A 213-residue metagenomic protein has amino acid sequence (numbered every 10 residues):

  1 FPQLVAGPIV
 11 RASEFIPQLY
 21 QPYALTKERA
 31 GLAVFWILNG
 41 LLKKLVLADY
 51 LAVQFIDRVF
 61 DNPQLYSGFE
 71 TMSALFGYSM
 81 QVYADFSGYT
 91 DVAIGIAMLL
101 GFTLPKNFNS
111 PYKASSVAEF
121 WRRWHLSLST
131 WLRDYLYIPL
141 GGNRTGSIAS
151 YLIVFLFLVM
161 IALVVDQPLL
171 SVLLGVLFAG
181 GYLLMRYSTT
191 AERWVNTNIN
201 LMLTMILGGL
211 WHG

Functional and structural regions predicted by a protein language model:
F1-G213: Membrane-embedded transmembrane alpha-helical bundles that form the catalytic cores of multi-pass lipid-modifying
